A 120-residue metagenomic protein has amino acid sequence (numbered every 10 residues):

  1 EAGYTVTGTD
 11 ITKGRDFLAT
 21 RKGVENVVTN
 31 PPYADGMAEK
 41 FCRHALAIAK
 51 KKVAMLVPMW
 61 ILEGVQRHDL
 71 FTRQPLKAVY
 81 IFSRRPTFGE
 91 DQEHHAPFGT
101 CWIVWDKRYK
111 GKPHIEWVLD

Functional and structural regions predicted by a protein language model:
E1-D120: Class I S-adenosyl-L-methionine-dependent methyltransferase catalytic core
